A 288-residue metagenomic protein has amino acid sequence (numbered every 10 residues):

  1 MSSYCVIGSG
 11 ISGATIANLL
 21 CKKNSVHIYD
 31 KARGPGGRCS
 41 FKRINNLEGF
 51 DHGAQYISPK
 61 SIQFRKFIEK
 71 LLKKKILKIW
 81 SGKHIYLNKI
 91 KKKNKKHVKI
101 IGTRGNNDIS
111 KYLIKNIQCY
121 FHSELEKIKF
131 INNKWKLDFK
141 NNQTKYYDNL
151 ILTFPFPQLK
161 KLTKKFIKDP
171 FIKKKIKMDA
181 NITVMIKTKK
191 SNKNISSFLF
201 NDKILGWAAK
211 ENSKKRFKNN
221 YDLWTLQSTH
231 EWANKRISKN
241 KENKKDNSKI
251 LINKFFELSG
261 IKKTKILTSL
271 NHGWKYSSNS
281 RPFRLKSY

Functional and structural regions predicted by a protein language model:
C5-S9, N18-N45: Glycine-rich FAD pyrophosphate-binding loop
G13-A14: N-terminal Rossmann-fold NAD(P) dinucleotide-binding loop
L19, S40-I85: N-terminal FAD cofactor-binding segment of flavoenzymes
G34, N220-Y288: Conserved flavin/dinucleotide-binding core of flavoenzymes
G36, T144-S196: Central helical "cap/lid" subdomain
Y56-I62, S81, I85, K89-I114 (+1 more regions): Short beta-strand to alpha-helix junction loop
F121-K136: A conserved short coil-to-beta-strand element within the FAD-binding core of flavoproteins
F139-N142: Glycine-centered tight beta-turn/hairpin loop motif at sheet-sheet or coil-to-beta transitions
